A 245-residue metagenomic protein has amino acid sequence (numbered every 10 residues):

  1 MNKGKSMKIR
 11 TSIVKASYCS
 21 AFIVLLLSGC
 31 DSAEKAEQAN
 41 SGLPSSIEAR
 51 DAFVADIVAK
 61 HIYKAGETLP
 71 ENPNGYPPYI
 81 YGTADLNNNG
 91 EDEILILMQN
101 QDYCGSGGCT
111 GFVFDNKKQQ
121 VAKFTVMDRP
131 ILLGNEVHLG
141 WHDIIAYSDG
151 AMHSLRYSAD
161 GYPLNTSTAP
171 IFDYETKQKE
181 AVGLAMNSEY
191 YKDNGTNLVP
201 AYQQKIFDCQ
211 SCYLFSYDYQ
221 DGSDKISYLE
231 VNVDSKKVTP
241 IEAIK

Functional and structural regions predicted by a protein language model:
K5-C19: Bacterial N-terminal signal peptides that target proteins for export
L27-G29: C-terminal motif of bacterial Sec signal peptides marking the signal peptidase cleavage site
D31-D56, L133-K245: Acidic, small-residue rich beta-repeat scaffolds with periodic aromatic anchors
G66-Y79, F124-G134: Repeat-based blade/solenoid architectures
G82-L86: Calcium-binding motifs, dominated by EF-hand helix-loop-helix domains
N88-Q99, H138-A146: Acidic/hydrophobic-patterned starts of short beta strands in beta-sheet-rich repeat architectures
C104-C109, S223: Short, solvent-exposed loop/turn segments at conserved positions within beta-propeller repeat blades
T110-R129, L164-S167: Extracellular C-terminal loop/segment signatures of secreted glycoproteins
